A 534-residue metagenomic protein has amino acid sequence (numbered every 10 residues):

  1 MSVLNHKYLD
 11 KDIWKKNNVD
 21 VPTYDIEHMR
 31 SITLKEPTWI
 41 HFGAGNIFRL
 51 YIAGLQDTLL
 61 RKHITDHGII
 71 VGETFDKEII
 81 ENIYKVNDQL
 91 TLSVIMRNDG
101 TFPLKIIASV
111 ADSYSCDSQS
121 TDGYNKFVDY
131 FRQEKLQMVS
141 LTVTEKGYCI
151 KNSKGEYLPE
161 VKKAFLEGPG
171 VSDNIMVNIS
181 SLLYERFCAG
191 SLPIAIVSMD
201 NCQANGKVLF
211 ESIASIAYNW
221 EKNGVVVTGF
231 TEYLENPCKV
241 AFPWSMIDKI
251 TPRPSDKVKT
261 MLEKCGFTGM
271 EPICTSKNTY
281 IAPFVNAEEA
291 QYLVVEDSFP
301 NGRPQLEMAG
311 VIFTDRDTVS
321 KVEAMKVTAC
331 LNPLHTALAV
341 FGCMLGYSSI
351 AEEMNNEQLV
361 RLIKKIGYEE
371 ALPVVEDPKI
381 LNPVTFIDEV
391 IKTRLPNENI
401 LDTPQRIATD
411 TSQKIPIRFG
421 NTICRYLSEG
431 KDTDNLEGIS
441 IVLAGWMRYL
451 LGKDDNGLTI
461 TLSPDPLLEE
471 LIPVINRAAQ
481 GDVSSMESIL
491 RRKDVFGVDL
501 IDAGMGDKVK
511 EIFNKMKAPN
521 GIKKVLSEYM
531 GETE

Functional and structural regions predicted by a protein language model:
M1-E534: Substrate/ligand-engaging "lid" and interaction regions
